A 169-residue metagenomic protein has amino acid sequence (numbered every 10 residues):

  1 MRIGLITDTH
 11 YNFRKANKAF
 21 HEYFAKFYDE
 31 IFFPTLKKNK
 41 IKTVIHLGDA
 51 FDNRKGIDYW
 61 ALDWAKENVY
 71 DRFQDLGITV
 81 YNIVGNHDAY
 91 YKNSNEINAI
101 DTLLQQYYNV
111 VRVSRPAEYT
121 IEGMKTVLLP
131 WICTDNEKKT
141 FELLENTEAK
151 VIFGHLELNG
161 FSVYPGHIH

Functional and structural regions predicted by a protein language model:
M1-W64, K139-I152: N-terminal active-site segment of His-dependent metallophosphoesterases
G56-H169: His/Asp/Glu-rich metal-coordinating catalytic cores of metallo-dependent phosphodiesterases/hydrolases acting on
